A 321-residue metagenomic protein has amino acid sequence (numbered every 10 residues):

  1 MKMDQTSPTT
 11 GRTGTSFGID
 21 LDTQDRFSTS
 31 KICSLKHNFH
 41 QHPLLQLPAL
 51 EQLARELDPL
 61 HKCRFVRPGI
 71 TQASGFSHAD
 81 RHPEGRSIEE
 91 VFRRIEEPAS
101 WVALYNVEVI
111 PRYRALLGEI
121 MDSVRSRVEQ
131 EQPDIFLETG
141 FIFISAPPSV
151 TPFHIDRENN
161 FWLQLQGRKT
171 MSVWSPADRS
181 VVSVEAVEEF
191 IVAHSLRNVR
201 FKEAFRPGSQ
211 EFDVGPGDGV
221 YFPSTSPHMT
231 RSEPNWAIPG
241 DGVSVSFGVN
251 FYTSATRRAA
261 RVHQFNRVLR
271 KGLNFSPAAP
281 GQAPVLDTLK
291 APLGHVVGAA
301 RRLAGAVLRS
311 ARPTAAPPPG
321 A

Functional and structural regions predicted by a protein language model:
M1-W101, A306-A321: N-terminal auxiliary "cap/dimerization" subdomain that precedes the catalytic jelly-roll/cupin core of mononuclear
G18-D20, S232-A321: Non-heme Fe(II)/2-oxoglutarate
L21-T23, E89-F92, V128-Q132, P147-F153: Catalytic micro-motifs at enzyme active sites that drive phosphoryl/nucleotidyl and oxygen chemistry
V107-I142: A gly/proline- and charged-residue-enriched helix-loop-helix capping module
L137, V150-N160, P207-G208: A short beta-loop-beta micro-motif enriched in histidine and acidic residues
F141-I155, W174-D178: Conserved short histidine dyad/triad with adjacent acidic residue
T151-H154, M171-S172, F222, H228-I238: Short beta-strand His + acidic residue motifs that chelate non-heme Fe in jelly-roll/DSBH and cupin folds
Q166-Y221, S226-P227: Double-stranded beta-helix
